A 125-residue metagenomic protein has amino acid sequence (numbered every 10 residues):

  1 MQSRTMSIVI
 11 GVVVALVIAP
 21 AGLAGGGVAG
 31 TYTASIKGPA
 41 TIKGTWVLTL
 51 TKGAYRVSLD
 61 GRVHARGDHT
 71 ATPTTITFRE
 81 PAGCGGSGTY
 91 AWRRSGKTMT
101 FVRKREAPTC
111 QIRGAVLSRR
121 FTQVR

Functional and structural regions predicted by a protein language model:
M1-I10: Bacterial N-terminal signal peptides that target proteins for export
R4, I18-G27: Bacterial Sec-dependent signal peptides at the C-terminal "C-region" and cleavage site
V9-P20: Bacterial N-terminal signal peptides
L23-A29, A91-S95: Short, surface-exposed loop and linker segments with low hydrophobicity and enrichment for Pro/Ser/Thr
G25-G44, H69, L117-R125: Tryptophan-anchored aromatic micro-motifs
G38-G85: N-terminal glycine/threonine-rich, aromatic-flanked beta-hairpin/loop signature
T75-R125: Beta-sheet ligand-binding and adhesion/scaffold domains
